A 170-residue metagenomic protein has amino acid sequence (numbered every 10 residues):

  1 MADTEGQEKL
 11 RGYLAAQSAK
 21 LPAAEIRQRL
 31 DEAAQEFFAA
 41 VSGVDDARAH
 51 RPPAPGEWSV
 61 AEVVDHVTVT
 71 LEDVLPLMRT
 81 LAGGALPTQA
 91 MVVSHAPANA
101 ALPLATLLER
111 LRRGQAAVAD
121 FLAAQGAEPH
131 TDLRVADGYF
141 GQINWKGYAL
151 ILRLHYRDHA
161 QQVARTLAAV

Functional and structural regions predicted by a protein language model:
M1-E8, Y13-A15, H50-M91, T131-V170: Short, contiguous alpha-helical
L10-P22, A100: Short, contiguous pre-domain boundary segments
A23-G56, V63: Short, contiguous, helix-prone interaction/anchoring segments in small proteins
I26, G56, L104-L107, W145: Residue-level recognition of alpha-helical structural elements
R29-L30, A34, F38, L77 (+2 more regions): Acidic/histidine-rich alpha-helical segments that form the ligand environment of transition-metal centers
Q35, S42, T68-E72, A116 (+3 more regions): Solvent-exposed alpha-helix faces
